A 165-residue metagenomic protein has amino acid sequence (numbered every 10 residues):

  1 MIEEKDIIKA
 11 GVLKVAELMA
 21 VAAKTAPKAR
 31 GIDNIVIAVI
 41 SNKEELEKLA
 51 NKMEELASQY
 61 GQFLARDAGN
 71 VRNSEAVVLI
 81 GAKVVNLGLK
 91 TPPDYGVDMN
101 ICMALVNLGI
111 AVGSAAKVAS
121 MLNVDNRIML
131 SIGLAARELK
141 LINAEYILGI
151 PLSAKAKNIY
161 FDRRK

Functional and structural regions predicted by a protein language model:
M1-K165: Acidic, surface-exposed loops and disordered segments
